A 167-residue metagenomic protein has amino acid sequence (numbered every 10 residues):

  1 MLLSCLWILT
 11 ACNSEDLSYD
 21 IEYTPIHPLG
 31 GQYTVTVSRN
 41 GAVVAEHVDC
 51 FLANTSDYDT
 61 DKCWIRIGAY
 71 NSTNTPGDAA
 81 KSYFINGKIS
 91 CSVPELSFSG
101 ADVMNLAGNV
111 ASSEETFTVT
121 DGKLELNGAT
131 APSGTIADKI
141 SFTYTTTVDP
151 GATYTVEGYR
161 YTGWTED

Functional and structural regions predicted by a protein language model:
M1-L3: Sec-dependent signal peptide recognition, specifically the positively charged N-region followed immediately by
I8-A11: C-terminal motif of bacterial Sec signal peptides marking the signal peptidase cleavage site
N13-D20: Bacterial lipoprotein signal-peptidase II cleavage site
D20-D167: First exposed extracellular module after export/assembly in secreted or surface-exposed proteins
